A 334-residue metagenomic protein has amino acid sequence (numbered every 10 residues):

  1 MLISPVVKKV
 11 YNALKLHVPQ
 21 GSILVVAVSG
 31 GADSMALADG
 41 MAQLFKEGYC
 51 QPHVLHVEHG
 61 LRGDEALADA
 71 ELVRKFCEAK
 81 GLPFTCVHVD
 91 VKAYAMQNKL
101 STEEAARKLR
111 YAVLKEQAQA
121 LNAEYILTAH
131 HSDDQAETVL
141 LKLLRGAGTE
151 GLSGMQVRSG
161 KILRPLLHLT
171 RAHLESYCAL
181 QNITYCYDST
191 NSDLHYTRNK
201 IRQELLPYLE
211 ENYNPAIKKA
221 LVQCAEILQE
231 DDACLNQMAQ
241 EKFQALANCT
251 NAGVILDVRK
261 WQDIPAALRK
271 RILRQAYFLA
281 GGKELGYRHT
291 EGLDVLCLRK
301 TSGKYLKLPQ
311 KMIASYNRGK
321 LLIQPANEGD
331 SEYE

Functional and structural regions predicted by a protein language model:
M1-L206: Core alpha/beta nucleotide-donor-binding catalytic domains of modification enzymes
L2-D33, F45, Y49-H53, V57 (+6 more regions): AMP-forming adenylation/ATP pyrophosphatase catalytic core
K99-T102, H130, N212-Y213, D232-N236: A general structural signal for short secondary-structure boundary/capping elements
N191-Y196, K218-Q229: Internal, active-site/partner-interface "lid" segment
Y208-A220: Inter-helical turn/loop segments and adjacent helix faces that build the functional surface of alpha-helical bundle
